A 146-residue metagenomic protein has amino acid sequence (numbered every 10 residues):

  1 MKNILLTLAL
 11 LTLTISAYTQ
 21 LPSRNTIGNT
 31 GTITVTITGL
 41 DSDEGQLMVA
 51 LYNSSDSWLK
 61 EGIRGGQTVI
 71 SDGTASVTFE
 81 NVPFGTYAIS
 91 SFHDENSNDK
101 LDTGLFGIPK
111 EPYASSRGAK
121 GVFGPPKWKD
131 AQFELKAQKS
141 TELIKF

Functional and structural regions predicted by a protein language model:
M1-N25: Bacterial Sec-dependent N-terminal signal peptides
G31-G39, V49, I144: A short, amphipathic beta-strand motif
T36-E44, S54: Structural motif
G73, T78, P83-T86: A glycine-anchored, Pro-Gly-centered beta-turn/N-cap motif
Y87-S91: A short tyrosine-centered beta-strand micro-motif
E95-D102: Acidic, glycine-anchored loop motifs typical of Ca2+
K120-F146: Compositionally biased low-complexity segments at domain edges in trafficked proteins and select soluble regulators
